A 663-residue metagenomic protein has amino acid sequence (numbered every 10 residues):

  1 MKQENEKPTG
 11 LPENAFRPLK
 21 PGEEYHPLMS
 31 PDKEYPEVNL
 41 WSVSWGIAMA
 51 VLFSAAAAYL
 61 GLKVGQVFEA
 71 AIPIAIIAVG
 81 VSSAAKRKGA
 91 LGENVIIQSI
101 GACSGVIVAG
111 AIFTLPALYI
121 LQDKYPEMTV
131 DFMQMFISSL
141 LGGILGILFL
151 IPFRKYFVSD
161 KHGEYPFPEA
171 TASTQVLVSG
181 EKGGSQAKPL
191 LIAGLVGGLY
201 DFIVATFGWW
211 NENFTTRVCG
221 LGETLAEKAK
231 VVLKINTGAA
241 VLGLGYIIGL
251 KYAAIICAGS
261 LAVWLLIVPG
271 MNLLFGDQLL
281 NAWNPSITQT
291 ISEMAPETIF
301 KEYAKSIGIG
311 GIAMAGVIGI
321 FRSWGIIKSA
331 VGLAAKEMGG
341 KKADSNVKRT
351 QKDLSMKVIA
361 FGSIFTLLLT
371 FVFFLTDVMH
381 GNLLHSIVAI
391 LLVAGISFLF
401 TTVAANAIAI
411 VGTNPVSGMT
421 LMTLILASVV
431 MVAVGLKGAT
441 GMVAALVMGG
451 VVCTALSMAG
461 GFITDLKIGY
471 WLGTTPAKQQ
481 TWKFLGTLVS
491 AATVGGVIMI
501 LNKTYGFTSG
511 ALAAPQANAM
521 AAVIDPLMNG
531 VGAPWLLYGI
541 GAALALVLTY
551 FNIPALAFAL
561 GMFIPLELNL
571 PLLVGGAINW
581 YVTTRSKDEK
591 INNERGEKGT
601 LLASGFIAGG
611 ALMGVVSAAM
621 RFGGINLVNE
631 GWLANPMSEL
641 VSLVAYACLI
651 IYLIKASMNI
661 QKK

Functional and structural regions predicted by a protein language model:
M1-K663: Alpha-helical multipass membrane-protein architecture
